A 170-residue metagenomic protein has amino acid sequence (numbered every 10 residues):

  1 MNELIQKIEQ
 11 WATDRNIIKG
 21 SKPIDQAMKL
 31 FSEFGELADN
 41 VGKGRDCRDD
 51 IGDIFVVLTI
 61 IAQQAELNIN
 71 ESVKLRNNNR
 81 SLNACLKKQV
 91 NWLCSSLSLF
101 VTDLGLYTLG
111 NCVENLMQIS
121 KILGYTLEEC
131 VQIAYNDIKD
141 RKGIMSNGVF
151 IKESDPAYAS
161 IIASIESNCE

Functional and structural regions predicted by a protein language model:
M1-I51, F55-E170: Flexible "arm" and connector segments at domain edges
